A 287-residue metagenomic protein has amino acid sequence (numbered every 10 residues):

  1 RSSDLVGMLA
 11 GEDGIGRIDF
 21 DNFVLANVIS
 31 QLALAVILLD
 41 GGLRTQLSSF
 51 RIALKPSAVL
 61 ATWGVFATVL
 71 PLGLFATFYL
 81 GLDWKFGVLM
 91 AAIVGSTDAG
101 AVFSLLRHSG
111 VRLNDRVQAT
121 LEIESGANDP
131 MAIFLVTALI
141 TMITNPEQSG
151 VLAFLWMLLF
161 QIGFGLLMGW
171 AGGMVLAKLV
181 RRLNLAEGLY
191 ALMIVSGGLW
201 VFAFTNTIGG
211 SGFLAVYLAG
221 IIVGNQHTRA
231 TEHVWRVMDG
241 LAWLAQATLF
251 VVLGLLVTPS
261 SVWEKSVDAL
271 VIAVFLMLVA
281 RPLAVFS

Functional and structural regions predicted by a protein language model:
R1-S287: Transmembrane helical cores of multi-pass secondary ion antiporters/exchangers
